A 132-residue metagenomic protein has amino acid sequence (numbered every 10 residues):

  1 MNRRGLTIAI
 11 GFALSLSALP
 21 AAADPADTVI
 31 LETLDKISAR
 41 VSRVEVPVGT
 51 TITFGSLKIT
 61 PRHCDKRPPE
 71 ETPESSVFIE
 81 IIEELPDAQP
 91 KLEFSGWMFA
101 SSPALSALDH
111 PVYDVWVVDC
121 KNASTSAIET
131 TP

Functional and structural regions predicted by a protein language model:
N2-G5, L19-P132: N- and C-terminal low-complexity/disordered segments
A9-S17: Bacterial N-terminal signal peptides
